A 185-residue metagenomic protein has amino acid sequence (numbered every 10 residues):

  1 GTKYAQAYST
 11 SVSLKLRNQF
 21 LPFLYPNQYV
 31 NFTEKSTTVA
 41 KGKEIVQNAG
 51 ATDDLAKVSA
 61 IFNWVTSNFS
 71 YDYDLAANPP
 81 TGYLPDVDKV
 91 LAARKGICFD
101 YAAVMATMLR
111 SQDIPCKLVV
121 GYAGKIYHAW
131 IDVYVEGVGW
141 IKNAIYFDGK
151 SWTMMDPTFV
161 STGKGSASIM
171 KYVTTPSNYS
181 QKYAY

Functional and structural regions predicted by a protein language model:
G1-L24: Beta-strand-enriched, solvent-exposed domains that form extended recognition/catalytic surfaces
P22-L24, P79, C98-F99, G163: Residues in flexible loops and secondary-structure boundaries
Y29-A92, I141, K150, M155 (+1 more regions): Secondary-structure boundary elements
K57-I61, V65, R94-L109: Active-site nucleophilic cysteine motif
A92-R94, L118: Active-site rim elements
Y101-Y185: Hydrophobic/aromatic-rich core segments of domains that either
